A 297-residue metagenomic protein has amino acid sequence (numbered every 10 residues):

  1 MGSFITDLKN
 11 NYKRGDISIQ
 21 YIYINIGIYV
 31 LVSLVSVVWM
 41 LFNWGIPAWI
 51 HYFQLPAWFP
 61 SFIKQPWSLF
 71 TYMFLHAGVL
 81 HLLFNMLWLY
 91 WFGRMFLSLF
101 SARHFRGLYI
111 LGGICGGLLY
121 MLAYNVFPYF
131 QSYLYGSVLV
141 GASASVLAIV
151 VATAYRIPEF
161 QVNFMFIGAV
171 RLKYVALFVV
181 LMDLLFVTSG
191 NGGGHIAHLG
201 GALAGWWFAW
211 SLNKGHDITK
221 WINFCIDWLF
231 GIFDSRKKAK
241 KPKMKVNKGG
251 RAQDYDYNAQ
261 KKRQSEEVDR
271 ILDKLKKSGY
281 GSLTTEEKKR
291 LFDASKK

Functional and structural regions predicted by a protein language model:
M1-I17, I26, D183-K297: C-terminal transmembrane module of polytopic alpha-helical membrane proteins
F4-K9, L89-S98, T153, I157-N163: C-terminal ends of transmembrane helices
R14-L139, V187-A197: N-terminal TM1-TM2 helical hairpin plus the immediately adjacent luminal interfacial "cap"
L83, G141-V150, I196-L203: Membrane-embedded alpha-helical segments of multi-pass membrane proteins, especially the transmembrane helices
W91, F178-L184: Hydrophobic, membrane-inserted alpha-helices
S98-L99, Y155-A169, N213-K220: Alpha-helical transmembrane bundle and helix-membrane interface signal in multi-pass integral membrane proteins
Y133-R156, L172: Membrane-interface micro-motifs in multi-pass membrane enzymes
